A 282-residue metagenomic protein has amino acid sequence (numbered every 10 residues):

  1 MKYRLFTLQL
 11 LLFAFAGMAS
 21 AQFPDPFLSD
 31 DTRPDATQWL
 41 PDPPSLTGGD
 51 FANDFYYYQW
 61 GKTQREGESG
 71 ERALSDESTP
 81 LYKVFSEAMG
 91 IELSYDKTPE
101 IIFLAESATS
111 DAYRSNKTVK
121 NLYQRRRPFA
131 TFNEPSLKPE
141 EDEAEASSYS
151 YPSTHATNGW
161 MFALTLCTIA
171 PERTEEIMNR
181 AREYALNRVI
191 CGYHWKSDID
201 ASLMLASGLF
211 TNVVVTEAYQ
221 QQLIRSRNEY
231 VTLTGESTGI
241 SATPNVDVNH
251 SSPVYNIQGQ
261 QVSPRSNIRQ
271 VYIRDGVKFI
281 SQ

Functional and structural regions predicted by a protein language model:
M1-Q22: Bacterial Sec-dependent N-terminal signal peptides
A21-I190, M204, G208, N212-T234: Hydrophobic alpha-helical bundle signature of multipass membrane enzymes
G192-A201: Short acidic/histidine-rich active-site segments
E236-Q258: Residue-level detector of functionally pivotal "anchor" positions at catalytic/ligand-binding pockets or at interdomain
V262-S263: Generic structural signal for well-ordered beta-strand positions
V271-Q282: C-terminal tail/sorting-segment detector
